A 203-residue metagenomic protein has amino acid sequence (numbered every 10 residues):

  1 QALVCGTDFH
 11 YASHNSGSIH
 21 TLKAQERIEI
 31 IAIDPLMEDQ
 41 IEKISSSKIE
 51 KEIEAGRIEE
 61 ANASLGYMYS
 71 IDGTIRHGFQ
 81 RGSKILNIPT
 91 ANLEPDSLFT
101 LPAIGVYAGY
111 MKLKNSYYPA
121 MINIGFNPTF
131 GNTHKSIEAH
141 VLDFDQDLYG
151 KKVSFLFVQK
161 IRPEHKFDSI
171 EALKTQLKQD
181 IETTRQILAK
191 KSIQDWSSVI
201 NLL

Functional and structural regions predicted by a protein language model:
Q1-I88, D168-A172, S198: Classical nucleotidyltransferase
G78-L203: Phosphate/ribose-recognition catalytic cores of enzymes acting on nucleotide-derived substrates
